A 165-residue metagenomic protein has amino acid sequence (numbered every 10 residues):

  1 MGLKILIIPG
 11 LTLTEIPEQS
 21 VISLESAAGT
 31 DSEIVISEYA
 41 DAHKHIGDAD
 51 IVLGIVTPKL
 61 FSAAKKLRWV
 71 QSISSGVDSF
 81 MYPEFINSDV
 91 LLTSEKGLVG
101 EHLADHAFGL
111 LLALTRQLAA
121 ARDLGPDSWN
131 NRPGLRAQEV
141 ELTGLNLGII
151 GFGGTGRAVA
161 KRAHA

Functional and structural regions predicted by a protein language model:
M1-L91: An N-terminal-biased, well-structured beta-alpha scaffold segment characteristic of Rossmann-like dinucleotide-binding
G10, G97, F152-G154: Conserved donor-binding loops in enzymes that form glycosidic bonds
P17-V21, G100, A104, G156: A structural signal for well-ordered alpha-helical scaffolds and beta->alpha junctions
D89-N146: Phosphate-binding beta-alpha-beta segment of Rossmann-like dinucleotide-binding domains, i.e., the NAD(P)
L135-A165: Rossmann-like dinucleotide/phosphate-binding beta-alpha-beta segment
